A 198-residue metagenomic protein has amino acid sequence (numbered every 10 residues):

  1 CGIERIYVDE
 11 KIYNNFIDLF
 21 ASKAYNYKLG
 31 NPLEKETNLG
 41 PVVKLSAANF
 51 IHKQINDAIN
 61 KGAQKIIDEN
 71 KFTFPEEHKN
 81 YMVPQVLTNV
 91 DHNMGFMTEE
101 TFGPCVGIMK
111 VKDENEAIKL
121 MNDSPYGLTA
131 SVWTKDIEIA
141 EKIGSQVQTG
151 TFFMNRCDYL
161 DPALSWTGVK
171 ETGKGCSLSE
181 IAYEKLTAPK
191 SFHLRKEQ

Functional and structural regions predicted by a protein language model:
I6-Y7: Short internal beta-strands
E10-P125: NAD(P)-dependent aldehyde/semialdehyde dehydrogenase
F74, Y81-Q198: Conserved C-terminal structural/oligomerization subdomain of aldehyde/semialdehyde dehydrogenase
